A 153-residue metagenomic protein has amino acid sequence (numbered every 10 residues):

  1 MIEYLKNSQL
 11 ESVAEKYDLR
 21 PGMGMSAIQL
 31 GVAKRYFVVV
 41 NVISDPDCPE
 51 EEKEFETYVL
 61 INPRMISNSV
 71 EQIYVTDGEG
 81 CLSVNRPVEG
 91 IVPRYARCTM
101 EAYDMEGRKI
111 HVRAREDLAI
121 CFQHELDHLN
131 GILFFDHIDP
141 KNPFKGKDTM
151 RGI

Functional and structural regions predicted by a protein language model:
M1-I153: Positively charged
